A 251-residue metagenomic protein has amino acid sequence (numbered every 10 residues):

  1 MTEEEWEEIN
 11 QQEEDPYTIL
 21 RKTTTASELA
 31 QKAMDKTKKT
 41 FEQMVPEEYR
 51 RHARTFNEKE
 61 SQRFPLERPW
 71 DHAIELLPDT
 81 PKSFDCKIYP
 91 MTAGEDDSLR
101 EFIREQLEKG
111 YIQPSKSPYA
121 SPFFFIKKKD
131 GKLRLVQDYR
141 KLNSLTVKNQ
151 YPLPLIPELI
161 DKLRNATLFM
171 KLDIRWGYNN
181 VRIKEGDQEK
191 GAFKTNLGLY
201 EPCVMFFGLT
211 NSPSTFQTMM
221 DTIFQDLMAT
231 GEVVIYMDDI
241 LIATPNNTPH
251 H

Functional and structural regions predicted by a protein language model:
M1-K32, D173: Acidic, serine/threonine- and proline/glycine-rich intrinsically disordered low-complexity regions
L20-Y151, G231-N247: Reverse-transcribing Pol proteins
R54-F84, I126-R134, Y151, L163 (+2 more regions): Reverse-transcriptase-like RNA-dependent polymerase core
S98, L155-E158, T218-T222: Well-ordered alpha-helical segments embedded in enzymatic catalytic cores
F102, Y119, P152-L155, L168 (+2 more regions): Generic hydrophobic, aliphatic-rich segments that mediate packing or membrane embedding
K109, N165-A166: Structured helix-beta-strand junction loops
P114-K116, A166-T167, I174-R175: Conserved pre-catalytic core of RNA-dependent polymerases
L168-K171, P245-H251: Polymerase palm active-site segment centered on the conserved acidic dipeptide of motif C
